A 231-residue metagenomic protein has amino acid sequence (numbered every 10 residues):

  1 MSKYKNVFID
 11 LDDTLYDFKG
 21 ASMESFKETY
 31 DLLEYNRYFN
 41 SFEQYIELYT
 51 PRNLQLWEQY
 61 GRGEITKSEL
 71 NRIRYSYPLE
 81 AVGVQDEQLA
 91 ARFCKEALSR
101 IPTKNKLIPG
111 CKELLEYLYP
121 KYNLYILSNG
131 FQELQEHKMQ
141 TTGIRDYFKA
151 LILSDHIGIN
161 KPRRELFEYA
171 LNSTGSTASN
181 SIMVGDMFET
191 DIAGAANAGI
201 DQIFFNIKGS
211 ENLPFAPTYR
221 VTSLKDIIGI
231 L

Functional and structural regions predicted by a protein language model:
M1-V7, G20, K112, E116 (+1 more regions): Asp-based, Mg2+/Mn2+-dependent phosphohydrolase catalytic module
S2-I108: N-terminal helical cap/lid subdomain that shapes the substrate entry/recognition surface in HAD-like hydrolases
R52, P120-K121: Structured helix-beta-strand junction loops
K121-Y122, G199: Glycine-centered short loops/turns at secondary-structure junctions
